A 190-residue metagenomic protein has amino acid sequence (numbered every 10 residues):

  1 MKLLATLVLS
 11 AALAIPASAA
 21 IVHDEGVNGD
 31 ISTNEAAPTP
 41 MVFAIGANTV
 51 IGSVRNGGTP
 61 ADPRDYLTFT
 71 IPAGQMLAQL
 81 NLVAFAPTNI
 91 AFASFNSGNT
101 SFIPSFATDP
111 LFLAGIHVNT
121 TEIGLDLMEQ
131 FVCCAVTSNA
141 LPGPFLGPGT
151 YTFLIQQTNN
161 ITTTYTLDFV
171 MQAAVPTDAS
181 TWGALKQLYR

Functional and structural regions predicted by a protein language model:
L4-H23, D168-Y189: Short, threonine-centered small-residue motifs that mark membrane-proximal processing/anchoring sites and TM-junction
S18, P40-V42, G74, F106 (+2 more regions): Intrinsically disordered, low-complexity segments enriched in proline/serine/threonine
A20-M76: Non-catalytic extracellular/lumenal accessory regions of secreted precursors
N28, S138-A140: Short, solvent-exposed S/T- and G/P-enriched segments that are highly enriched in secreted/extracellular and lumenal
T33, T137-S138: Extracellular/secretory pathway and lumenal proteins
S53-T137, P144-T150, Q157-N160: Acidic, Ser/Thr/Pro-rich low-complexity intrinsically disordered segments
L154-V175: A recurrent domain-boundary module in secreted/ectodomain proteins
